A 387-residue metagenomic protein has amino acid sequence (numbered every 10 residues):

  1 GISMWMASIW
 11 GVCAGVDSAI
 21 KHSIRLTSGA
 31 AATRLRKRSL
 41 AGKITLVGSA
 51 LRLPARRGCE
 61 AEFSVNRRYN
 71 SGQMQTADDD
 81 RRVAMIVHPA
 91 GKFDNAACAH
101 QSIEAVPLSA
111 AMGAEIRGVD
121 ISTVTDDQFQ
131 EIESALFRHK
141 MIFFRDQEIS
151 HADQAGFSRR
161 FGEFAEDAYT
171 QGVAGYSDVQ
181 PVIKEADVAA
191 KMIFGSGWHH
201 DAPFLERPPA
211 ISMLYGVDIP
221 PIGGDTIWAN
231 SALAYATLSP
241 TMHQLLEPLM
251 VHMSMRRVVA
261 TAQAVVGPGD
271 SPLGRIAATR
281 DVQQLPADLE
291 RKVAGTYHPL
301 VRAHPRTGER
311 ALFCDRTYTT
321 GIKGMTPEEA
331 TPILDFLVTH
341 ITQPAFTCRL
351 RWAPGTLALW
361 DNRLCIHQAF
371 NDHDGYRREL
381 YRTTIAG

Functional and structural regions predicted by a protein language model:
G1-M4, G29-L35: N-terminal helix-forming leader/targeting segments
I20, G29, G42-T45: Hydrophobic alpha-helical membrane-insertion segments
I24-R25, L35-K37, A50, A55 (+1 more regions): N-terminal polybasic/positive-inside topogenic patches
R34, K43, N66-Q73, R81: Short, positively charged and aromatic/hydrophobic N-terminal segments
D80-L357, N362-G387: Non-heme Fe(II) oxygenase catalytic core, chiefly the N-lobe of the double-stranded beta-helix
